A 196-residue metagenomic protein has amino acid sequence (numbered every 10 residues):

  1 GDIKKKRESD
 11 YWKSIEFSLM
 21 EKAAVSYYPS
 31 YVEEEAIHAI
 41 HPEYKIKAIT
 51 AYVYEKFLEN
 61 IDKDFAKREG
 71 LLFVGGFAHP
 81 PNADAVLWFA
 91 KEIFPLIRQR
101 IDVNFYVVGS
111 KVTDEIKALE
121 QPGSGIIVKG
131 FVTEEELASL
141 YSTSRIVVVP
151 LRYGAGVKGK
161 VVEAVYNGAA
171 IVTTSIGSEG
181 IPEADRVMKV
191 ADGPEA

Functional and structural regions predicted by a protein language model:
K5-N60: Donor nucleotide-sugar binding/catalytic pocket of nucleotide-sugar-dependent glycosyltransferases
E21, A39, A48-T143: Conserved catalytic-core segment of nucleotide-activated headgroup transferases in glycan assembly
A24, S142-G156, N167-A170: Acidic donor-binding loop of glycosyltransferase active sites
Y28-P29, T173, A191: Short beta-strand scaffold positions
V32-E34, V112-T113, G177-S178: Alpha-helix capping/helix-boundary segments
R152-G154, A170-I171, S175-E179, E195: Flexible glycine-rich beta->alpha loop in the catalytic core of nucleotide-sugar glycosyltransferases
K160-A164, A170-T173: Short hydrophobic beta-strand element within catalytic cores of glycosyltransferases and related nucleotide-activated
E179-A196: Change "using UDP/GDP/dTDP sugars" to "using nucleotide sugars
